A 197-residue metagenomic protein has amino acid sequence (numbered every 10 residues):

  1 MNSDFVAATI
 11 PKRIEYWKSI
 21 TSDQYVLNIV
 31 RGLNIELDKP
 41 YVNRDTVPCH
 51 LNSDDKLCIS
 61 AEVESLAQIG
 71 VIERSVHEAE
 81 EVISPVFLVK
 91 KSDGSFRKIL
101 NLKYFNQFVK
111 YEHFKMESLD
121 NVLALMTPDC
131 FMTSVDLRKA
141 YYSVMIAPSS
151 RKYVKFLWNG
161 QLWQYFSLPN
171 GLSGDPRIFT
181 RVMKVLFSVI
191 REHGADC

Functional and structural regions predicted by a protein language model:
M1-F114, Q161, A195-C197: Reverse-transcribing Pol proteins
Y25, S75, P176-C197: Active-site palm subdomain of RNA-directed nucleic acid polymerases
D45-T46, R97-K98, Q107-K110, Y142-M145 (+3 more regions): Short helix/loop capping segments that flank catalytic or ligand/cofactor-binding pockets
Q68, W158-N170: Electropositive, glycine- and tryptophan-enriched low-complexity nucleic-acid-binding patches
D93-N106, V122-I146: Conserved catalytic palm subdomain of right-hand nucleotidyl-transferase polymerases, strongest for RNA-directed enzymes
Q107-S118, L172-V185: Active-site beta-loop-alpha junctions of metal-dependent nucleic acid enzymes, especially the RNase H-like/DDE
R151-Y153, W158, V189: Active-site cores of enzymes that catalyze phosphoryl transfer or operate on phosphate-rich substrates
